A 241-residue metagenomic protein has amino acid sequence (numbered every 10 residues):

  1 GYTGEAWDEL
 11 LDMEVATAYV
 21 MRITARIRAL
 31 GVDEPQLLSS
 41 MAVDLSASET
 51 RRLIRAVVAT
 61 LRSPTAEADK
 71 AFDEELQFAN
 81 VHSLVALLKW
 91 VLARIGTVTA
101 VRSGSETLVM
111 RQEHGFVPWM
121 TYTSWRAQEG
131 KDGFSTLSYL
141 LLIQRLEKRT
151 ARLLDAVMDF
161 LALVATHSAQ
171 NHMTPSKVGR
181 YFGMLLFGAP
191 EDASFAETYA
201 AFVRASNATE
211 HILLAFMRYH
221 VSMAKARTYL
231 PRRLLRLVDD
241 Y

Functional and structural regions predicted by a protein language model:
G1-K131: Catalytic and GAP-homology cores of small GTPase regulators
G1-L11, V15, Y19-M21, T166-Y241: C-terminal regulatory/linker segments that are acidic, Ser/Thr- and Pro-rich and often disordered or coiled-coil
T24, M158-L161, G179: Hydrophobic core segments within long, regular secondary-structure runs in both alpha- and beta-rich folds
R28, V32, R62, A66 (+8 more regions): Short amphipathic alpha-helices and their capping/turn residues within compact interaction modules
A79-H82, D132-T136, L146-L161: Amphipathic alpha-helical oligomerization segments
M120, D155-A156, M173-S176: Short sequence/structural elements of tandem HEAT/ARM alpha-solenoid repeats
S138-L141: Well-ordered alpha/beta subsegment
